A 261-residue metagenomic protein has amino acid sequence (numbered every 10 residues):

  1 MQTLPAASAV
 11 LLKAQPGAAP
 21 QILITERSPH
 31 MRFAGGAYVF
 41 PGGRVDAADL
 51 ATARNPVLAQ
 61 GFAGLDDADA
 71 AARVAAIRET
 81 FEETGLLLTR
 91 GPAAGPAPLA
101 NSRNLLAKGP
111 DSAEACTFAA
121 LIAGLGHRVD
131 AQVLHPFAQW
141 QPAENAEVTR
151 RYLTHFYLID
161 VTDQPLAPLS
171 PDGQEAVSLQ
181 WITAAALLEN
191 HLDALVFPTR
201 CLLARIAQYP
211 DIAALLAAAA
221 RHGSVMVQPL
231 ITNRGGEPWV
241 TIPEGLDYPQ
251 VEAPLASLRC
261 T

Functional and structural regions predicted by a protein language model:
M1-T261: N-terminal leader/linker segments that precede catalytic domains of diphosphate-processing enzymes
